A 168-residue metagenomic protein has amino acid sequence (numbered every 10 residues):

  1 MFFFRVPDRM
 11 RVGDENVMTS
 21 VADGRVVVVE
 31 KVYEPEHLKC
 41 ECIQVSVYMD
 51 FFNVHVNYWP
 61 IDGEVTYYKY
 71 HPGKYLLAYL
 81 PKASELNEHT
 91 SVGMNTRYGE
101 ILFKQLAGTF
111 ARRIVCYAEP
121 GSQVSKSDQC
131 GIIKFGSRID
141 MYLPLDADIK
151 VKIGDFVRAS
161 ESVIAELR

Functional and structural regions predicted by a protein language model:
M1-R168: Contiguous, well-folded functional domains in the mature portion of proteins
